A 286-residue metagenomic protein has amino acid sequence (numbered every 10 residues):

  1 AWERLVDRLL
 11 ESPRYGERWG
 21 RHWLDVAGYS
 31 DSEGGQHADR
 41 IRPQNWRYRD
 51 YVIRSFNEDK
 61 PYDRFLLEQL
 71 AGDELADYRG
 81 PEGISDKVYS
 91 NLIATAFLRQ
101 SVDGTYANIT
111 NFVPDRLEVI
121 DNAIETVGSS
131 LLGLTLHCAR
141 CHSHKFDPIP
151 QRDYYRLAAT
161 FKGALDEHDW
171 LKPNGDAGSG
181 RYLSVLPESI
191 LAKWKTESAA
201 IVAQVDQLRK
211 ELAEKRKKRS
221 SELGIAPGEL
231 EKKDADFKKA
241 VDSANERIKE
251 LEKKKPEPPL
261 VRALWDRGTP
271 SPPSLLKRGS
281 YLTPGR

Functional and structural regions predicted by a protein language model:
A1-P187, W265-R286: Short, structured secondary-structure elements that scaffold catalytic or ligand/cofactor-binding regions
Y89-Q100, H168-R286: Short, functional "switch" segments adjacent to catalytic/cofactor/reactive centers
